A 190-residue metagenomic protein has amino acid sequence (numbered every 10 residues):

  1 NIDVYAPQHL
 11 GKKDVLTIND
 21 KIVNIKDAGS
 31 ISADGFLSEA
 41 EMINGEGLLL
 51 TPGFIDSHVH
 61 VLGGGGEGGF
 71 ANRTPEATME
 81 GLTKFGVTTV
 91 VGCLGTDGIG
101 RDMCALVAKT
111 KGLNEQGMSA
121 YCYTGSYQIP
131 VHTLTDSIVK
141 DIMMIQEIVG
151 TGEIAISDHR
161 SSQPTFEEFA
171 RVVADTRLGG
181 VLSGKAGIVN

Functional and structural regions predicted by a protein language model:
V4-T51: Histidine-rich, glycine-flanked metal-binding segment
P7, G95, I156: Flexible loop residues that form catalytic and substrate-binding hotspots at small-molecule/glycan-binding clefts
I18-N19, A108-K111, E115: Replace "anionic and nucleotidyl ligands
F36-A40, G45-A108: Metal-associated gating/positioning segment near the N- to mid-region
G112-N190: Metal-coordinating catalytic core of metallo-dependent amide/deamination hydrolases
